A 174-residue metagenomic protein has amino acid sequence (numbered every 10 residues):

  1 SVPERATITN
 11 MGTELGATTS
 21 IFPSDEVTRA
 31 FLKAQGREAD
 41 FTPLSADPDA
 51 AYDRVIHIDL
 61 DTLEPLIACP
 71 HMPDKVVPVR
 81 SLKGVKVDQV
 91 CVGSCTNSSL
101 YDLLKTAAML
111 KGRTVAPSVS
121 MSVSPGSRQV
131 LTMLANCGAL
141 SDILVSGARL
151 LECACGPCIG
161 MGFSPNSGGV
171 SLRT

Functional and structural regions predicted by a protein language model:
S1-T174: Fe-S-dependent hydro-lyases/dehydratases of central metabolism
